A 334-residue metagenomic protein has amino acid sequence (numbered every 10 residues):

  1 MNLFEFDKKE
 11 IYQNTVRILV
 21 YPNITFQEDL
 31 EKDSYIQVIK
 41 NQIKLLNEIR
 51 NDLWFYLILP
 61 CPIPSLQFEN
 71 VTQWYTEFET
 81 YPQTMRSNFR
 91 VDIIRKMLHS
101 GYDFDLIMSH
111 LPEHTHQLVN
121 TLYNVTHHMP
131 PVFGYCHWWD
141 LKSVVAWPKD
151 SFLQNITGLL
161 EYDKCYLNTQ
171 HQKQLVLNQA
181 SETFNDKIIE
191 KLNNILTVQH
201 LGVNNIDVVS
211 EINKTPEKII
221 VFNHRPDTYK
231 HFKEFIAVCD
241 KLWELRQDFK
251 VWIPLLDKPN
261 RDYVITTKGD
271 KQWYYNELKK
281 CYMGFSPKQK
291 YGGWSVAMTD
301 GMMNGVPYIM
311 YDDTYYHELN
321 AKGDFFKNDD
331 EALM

Functional and structural regions predicted by a protein language model:
M1-P64, Y102, L242: N-terminal subdomain of nucleotide-sugar transferases
R17-Y21, Y166, V203, E211-K230 (+1 more regions): Conserved donor-binding/catalytic core segment of Leloir-type glycosyltransferases
S109-T115, C136: Short His-centered aromatic/hydrophobic patch
L160-N193: A short, active-site helix/loop in glycosyltransferases that binds the activated sugar's phosphate group
H171-Q172, K191-V208, D257-P259: Short beta-strand->alpha-helix junction loop in the catalytic core of nucleotide-activated group-transfer enzymes
Y275, V296-M303, H317: Short alpha-helical segment that forms part of, or immediately flanks, the ligand-binding pocket in carbohydrate-active
N276-G293, V306-P307: Acidic donor-binding loop of glycosyltransferase active sites
H317-M334: Change "using UDP/GDP/dTDP sugars" to "using nucleotide sugars
